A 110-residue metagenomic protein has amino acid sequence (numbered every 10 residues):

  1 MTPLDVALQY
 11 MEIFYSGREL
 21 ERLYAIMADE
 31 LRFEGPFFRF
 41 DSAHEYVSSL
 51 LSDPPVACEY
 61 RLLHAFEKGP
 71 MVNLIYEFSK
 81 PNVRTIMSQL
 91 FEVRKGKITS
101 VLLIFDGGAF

Functional and structural regions predicted by a protein language model:
M1-F110: C-terminal and inter-domain tail/linker signature
